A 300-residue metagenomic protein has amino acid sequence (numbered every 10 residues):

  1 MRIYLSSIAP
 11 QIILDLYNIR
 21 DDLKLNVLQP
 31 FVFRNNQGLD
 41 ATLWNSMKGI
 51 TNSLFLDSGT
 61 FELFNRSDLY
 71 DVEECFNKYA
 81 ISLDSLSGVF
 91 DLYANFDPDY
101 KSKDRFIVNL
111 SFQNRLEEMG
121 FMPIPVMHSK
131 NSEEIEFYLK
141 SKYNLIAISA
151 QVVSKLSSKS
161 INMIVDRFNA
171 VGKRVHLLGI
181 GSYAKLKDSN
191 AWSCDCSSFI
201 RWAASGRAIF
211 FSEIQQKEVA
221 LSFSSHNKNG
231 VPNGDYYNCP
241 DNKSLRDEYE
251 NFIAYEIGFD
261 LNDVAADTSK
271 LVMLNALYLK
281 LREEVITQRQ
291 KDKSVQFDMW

Functional and structural regions predicted by a protein language model:
M1-F112, G234-Y236, E283, R289-W300: Non-catalytic, usually N-terminal nucleic-acid engagement modules in DNA/RNA processing proteins
L23-L25, E73-N77, F112-N114, Y143-I146 (+2 more regions): Short, low-complexity, polar/charged sequence segments that are solvent-exposed and flexible
L28-V32, S149, D260: Short, solvent-exposed coil/turn linker segments
C75-S82, R105-L116, E134, S160-R167 (+1 more regions): A general structural detector for well-ordered alpha-helical segments in enzyme core domains, enriched
R105-S129, D267-E284: Solvent-exposed, charged interface segments at domain starts and junctions
M119-Y249: Glycine-rich phosphate/ribose-binding loops and adjacent secondary-structure elements that form binding surfaces
A204-W300: C-terminal accessory extensions appended to soluble enzyme cores
